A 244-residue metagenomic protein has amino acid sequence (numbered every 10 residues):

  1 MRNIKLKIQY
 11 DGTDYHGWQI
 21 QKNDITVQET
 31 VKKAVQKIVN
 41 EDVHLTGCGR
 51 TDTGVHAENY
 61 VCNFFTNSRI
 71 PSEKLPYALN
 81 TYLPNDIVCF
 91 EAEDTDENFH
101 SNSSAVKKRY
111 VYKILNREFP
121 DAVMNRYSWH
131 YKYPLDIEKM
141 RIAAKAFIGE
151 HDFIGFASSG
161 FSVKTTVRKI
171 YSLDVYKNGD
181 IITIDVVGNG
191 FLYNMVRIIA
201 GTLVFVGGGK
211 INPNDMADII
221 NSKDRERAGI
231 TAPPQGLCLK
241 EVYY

Functional and structural regions predicted by a protein language model:
M1-Y244: Structured-RNA-binding interfaces characteristic of tRNA pseudouridine synthases
